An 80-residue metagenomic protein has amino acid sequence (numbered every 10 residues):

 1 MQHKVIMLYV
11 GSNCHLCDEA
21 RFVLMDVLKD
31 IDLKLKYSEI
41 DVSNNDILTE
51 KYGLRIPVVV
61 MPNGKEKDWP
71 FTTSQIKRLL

Functional and structural regions predicted by a protein language model:
M1-D30: Local sequence-structure signature of Cys/Sec-based thiol-disulfide redox active-site neighborhoods
D30-K34, G53: Short, well-ordered coil/turn elements that cap or connect secondary structure elements
L33-D46: Thiol-based oxidoreductase modules, predominantly thioredoxin-like and allied folds used for disulfide exchange
E50-R55, D68: Thiol/disulfide oxidoreductase modules built on the thioredoxin-like
P57-E66: A short, hydrophobic beta-strand/beta-hairpin element that forms part of a small beta-sheet core
